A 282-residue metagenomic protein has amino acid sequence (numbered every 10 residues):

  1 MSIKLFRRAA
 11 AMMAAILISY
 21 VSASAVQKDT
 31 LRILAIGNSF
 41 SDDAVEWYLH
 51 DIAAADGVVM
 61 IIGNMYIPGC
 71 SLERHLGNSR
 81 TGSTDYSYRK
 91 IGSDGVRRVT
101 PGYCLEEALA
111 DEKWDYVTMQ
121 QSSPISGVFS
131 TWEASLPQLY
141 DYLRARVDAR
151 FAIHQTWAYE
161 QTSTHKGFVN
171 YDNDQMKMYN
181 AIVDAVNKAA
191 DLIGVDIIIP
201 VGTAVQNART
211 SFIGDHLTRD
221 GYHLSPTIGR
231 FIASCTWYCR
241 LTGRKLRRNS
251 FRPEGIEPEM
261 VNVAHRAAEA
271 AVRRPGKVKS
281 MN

Functional and structural regions predicted by a protein language model:
S2-A10: Bacterial N-terminal signal peptides that target proteins for export
A10-Y20: Bacterial N-terminal signal peptides
A23-A25: Boundary at the C-terminal end of the N-terminal hydrophobic targeting segment
D29, L217, G221-N282: Conserved catalytic region of serine esterases and O-acyltransferases that act on ester linkages in lipids
L31, D43-E133: Conserved SGNH/GDSL esterase-like catalytic core that processes O-acyl groups on lipids and polysaccharides
G37-D42: Short polar catalytic/cofactor-binding loops
G102-T227, C239, R248: Alpha-helical cap/lid subdomain in secreted, periplasmic, or secretory-pathway luminal O-acyl-processing enzymes
